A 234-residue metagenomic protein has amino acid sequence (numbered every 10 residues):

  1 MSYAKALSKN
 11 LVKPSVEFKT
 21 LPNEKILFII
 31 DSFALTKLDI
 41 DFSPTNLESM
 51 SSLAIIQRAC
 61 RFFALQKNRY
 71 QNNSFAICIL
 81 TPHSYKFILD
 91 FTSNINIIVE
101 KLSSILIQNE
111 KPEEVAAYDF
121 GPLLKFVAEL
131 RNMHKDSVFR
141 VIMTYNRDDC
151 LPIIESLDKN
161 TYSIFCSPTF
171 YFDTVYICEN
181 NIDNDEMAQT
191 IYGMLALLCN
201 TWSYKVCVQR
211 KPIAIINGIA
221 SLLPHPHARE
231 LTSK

Functional and structural regions predicted by a protein language model:
M1-T20: Plant-biased recognition of short, low-complexity, intrinsically disordered N-terminal tails
S2-Y3, K13, A34-L38, L65 (+5 more regions): Eukaryotic short linear interaction motifs
K19-N94, I98, M143: Von Willebrand factor
N23-I29, F33-L35, N72-A76, V99-S104 (+4 more regions): Beta-strand-rich binding-surface signature of beta-sandwich/beta-barrel folds used to engage anionic ligands
N46-S51, I55, C60, S74-C78 (+5 more regions): Activation on folded, globular domain regions of eukaryotic proteins
Y85-F139, D149-L151, I182: Von Willebrand factor
E129, V141-L195: VWA/integrin I-like adhesion module and closely mimicked acidic/polar interface patches used
I177-K234: C-terminal helix of von Willebrand factor
